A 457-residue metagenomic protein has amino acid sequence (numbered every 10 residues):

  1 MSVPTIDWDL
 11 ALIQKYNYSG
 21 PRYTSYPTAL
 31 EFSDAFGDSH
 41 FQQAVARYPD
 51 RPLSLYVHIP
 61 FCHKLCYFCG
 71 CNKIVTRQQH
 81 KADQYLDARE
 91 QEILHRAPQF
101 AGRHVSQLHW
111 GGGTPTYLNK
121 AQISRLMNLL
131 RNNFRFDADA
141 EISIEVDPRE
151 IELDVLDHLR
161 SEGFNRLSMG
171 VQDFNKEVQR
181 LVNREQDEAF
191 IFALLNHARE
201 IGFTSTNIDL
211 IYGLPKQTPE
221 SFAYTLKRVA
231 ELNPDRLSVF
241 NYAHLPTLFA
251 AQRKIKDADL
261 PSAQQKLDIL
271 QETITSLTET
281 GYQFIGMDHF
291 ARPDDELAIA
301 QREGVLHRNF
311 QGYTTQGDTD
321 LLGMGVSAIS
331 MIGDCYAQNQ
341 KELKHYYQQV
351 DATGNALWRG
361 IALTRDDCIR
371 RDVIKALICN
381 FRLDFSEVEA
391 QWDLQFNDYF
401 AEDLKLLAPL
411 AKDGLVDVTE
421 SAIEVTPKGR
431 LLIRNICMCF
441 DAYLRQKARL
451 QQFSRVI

Functional and structural regions predicted by a protein language model:
M1-L53: Flexible, acidic/Gly-rich N-terminal and inter-domain linker regions that tether and position cofactor-handling modules
A46-R47, V75-Q99, R103-N397, R455-I457: C-terminal scaffold of the Radical SAM
L55-V57, M169: Short beta-strand motif preference
V57-K73: Local cysteine-cluster metal-coordination motifs and their immediate loop/turn environment, predominantly Fe-S cluster
V178, R302, E424-F440: Short, cationic-aromatic polyanion-contact patches
Q395-P409: Short amphipathic alpha-helical interaction segments
A411-S421: A short, conserved structural fragment
R430-I457: Short, amphipathic alpha-helical interaction segments positioned at domain boundaries
